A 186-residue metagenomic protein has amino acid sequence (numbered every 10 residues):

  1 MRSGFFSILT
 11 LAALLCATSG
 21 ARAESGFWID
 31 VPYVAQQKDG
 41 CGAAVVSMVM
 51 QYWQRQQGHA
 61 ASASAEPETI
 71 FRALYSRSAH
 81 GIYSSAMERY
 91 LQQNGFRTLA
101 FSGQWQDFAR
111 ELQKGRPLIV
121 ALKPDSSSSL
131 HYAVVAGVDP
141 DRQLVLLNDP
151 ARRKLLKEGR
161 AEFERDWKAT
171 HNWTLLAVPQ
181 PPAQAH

Functional and structural regions predicted by a protein language model:
M1-G4: Positively charged n-region of N-terminal signal peptides that target proteins for export
F6-S7, W28: Compositionally biased, low-structure terminal segments
S7-A17: Bacterial N-terminal signal peptides
A23-P32, S64-A185: Conserved active-site-adjacent core of cysteine acyl-enzyme catalytic domains
I29-H59: N-terminal targeting signals for Sec/Tat export/insertion, comprising classic cleavable signal peptides
